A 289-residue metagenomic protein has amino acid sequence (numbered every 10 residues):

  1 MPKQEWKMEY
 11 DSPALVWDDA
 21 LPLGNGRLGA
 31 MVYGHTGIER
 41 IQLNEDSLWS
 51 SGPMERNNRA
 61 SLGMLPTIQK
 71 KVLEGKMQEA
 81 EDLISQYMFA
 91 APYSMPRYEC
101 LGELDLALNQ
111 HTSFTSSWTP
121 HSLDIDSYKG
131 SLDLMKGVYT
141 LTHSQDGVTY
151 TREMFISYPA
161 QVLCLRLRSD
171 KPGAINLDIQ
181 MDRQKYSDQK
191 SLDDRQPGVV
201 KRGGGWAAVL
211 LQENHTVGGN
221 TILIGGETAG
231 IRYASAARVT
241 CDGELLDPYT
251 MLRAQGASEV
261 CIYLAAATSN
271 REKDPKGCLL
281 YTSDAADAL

Functional and structural regions predicted by a protein language model:
M1-S283: Aromatic-residue-lined binding/catalytic grooves and analogous aromatic/hydrophobic interfacial grooves in multimeric
D284-L289: A short, hydrophobic C-terminal helix/tail in secreted or cell-surface proteins
